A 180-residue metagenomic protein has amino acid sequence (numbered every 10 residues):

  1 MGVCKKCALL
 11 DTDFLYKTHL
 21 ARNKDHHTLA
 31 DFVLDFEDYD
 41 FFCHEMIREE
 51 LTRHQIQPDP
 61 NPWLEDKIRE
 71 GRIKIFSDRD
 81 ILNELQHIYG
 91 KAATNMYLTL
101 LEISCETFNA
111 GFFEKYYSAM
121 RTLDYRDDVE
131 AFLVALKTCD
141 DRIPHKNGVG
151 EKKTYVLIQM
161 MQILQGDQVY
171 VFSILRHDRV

Functional and structural regions predicted by a protein language model:
G2-D167, R179-V180: Active-site-proximal, substrate-binding regions of enzyme catalytic domains and RNA-binding/basic surfaces
F172-V180: A two-mode feature
